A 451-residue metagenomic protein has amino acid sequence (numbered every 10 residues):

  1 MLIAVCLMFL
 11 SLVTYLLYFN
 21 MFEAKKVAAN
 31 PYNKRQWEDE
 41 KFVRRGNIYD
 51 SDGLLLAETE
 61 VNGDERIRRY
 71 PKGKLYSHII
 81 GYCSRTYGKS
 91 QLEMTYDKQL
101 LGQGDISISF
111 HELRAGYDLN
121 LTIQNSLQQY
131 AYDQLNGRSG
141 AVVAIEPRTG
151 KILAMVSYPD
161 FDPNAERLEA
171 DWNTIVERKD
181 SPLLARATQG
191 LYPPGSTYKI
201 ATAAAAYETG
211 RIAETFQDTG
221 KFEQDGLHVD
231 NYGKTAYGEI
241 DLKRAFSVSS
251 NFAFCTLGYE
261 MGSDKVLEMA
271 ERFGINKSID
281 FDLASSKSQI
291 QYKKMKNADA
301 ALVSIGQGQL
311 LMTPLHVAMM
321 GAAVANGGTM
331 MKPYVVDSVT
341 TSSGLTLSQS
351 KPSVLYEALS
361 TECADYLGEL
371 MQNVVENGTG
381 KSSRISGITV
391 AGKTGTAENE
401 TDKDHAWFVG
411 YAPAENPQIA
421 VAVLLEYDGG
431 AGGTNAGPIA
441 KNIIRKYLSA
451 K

Functional and structural regions predicted by a protein language model:
M1-D171, K179-P182, L191, S196 (+3 more regions): Periplasmic/cell-envelope proteins involved in peptidoglycan metabolism and beta-lactam response
S51-D52, A57, R148, I152-S196 (+2 more regions): Beta-lactam-recognizing serine transpeptidase/beta-lactamase-like catalytic domain environment
